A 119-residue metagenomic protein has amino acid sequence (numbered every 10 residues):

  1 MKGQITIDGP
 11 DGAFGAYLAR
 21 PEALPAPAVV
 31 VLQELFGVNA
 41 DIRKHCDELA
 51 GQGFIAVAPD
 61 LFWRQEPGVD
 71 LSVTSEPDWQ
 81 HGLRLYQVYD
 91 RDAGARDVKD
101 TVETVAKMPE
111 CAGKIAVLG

Functional and structural regions predicted by a protein language model:
M1-G3: Residue-level marker for the onset of beta-strands and adjacent loop->beta junctions in well-ordered domains
I5-C111: Serine-hydrolase catalytic machinery in alpha/beta-hydrolase-like enzymes
P109-G119: Alpha/beta-hydrolase fold nucleophile elbow
